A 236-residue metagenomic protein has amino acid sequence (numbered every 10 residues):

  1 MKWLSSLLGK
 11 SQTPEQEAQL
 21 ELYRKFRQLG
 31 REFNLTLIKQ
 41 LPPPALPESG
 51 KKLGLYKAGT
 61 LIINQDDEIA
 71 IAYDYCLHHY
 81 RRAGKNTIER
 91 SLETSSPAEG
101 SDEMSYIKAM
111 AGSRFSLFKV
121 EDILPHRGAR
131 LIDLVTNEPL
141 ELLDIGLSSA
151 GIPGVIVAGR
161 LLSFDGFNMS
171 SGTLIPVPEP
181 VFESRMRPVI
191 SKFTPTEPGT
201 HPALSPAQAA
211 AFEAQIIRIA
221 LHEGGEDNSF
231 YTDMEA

Functional and structural regions predicted by a protein language model:
M1-L55: General N-terminal leader/first-domain-start detector
F26-N34, S170-S171, E183-A236: C-terminal effector modules of nucleic-acid-centric enzymes and ribosome-associated factors
L35-E121: Accessory interdomain/linker segments of ATP-dependent helicases and helicase-like nucleic-acid enzymes that mediate
R127-L131: Short aromatic-glycine-enriched beta-strand elements
L134-L142: Short, structured beta-strand/loop micro-motifs enriched in basic residues and often containing a Trp
D144-S163: Short nucleic-acid-contacting surface segments enriched for D/E, G, S/T with interspersed K/R
R160-F167, I175-P176: Short, charged beta-turn/beta-strand-edge "cap" motif at the junction between a beta-strand and an adjacent loop
